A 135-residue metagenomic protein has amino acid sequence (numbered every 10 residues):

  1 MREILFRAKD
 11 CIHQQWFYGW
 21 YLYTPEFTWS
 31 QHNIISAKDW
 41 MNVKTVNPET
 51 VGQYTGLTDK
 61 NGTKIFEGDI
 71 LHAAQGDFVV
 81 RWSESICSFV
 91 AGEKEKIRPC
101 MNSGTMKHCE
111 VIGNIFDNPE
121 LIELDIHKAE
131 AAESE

Functional and structural regions predicted by a protein language model:
M1-E135: Secondary-structure transition motif
